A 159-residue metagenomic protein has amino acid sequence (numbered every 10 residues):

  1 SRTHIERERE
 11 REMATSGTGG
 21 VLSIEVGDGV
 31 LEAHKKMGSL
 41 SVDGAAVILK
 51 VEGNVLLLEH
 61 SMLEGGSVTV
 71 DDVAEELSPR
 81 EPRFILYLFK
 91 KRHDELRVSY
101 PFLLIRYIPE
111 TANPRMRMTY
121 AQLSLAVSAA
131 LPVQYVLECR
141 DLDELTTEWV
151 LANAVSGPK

Functional and structural regions predicted by a protein language model:
S1-R11: Intrinsically disordered, low-complexity terminal segments enriched in Ser/Thr
M13-K159: Long, low-complexity regulatory segments enriched in Ser/Thr/Pro/Gly and acidic residues
